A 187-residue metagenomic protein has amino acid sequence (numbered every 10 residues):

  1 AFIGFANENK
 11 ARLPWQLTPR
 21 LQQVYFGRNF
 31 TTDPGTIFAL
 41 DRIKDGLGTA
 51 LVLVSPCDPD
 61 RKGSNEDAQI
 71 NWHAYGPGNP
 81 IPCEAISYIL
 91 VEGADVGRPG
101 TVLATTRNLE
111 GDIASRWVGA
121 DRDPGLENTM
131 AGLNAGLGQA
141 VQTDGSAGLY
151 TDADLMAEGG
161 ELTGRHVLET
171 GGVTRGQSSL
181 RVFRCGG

Functional and structural regions predicted by a protein language model:
A1-G187: Short, well-structured segments within or immediately adjacent to enzyme catalytic domains that line ligand-binding
